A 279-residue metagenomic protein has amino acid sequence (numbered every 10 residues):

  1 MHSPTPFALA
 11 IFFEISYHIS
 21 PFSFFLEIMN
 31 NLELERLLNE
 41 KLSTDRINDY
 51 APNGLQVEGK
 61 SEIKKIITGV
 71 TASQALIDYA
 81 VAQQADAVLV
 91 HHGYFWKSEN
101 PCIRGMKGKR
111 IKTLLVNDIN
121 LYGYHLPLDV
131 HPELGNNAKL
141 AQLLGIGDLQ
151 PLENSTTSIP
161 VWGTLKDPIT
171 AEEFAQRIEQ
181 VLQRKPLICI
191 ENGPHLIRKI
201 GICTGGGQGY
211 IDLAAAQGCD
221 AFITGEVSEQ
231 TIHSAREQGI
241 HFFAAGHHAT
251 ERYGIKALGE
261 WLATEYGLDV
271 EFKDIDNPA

Functional and structural regions predicted by a protein language model:
H2-I11: Positively charged N-terminal leader segments that act as targeting/secretion signals
P4, S16-I19, L89-V90: Intrinsically disordered, low-complexity regions enriched for glutamine and histidine
P6, F22-F25, F95-W96: Alpha-helical and His/Cys-centered functional microenvironments
I11-I28: Short, Lys/Arg-enriched N-terminal segments with co-localized hydrophobic residues within the first ~10-30 amino acids
M29-A279: Active-site catalytic microenvironments in core metabolic enzymes, especially phosphate/sugar-handling
